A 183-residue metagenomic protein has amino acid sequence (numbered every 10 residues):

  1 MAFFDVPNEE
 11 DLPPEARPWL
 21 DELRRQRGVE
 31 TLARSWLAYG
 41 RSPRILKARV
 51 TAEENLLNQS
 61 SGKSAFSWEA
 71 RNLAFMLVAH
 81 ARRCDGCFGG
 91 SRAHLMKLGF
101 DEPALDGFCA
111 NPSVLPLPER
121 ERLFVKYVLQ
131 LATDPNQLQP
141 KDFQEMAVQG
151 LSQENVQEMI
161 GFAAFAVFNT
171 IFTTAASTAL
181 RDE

Functional and structural regions predicted by a protein language model:
M1-W68, M96-K97, P103, E119: Mobile cap/lid helix-loop segments that border enzyme active or cofactor-binding sites and regulate substrate access
Q26-R27, K47-T51, R83-F88, A132-K141: Short acidic alpha-helix initiation/capping motifs at coil-to-helix transition points, especially at protein N-termini
L32-R41, S67-A81, S113, Q153 (+1 more regions): Alpha-helical scaffold segments that form or flank carboxylate-/histidine-based iron centers
R71-A79, E119-L138, F162-A163: Amphipathic, charged-and-aliphatic alpha-helical interface segments that function as noncatalytic docking
R71-H94, D106-F108, A163: Short, thiol/selenol-centered motifs that function as redox-active sites or metal-ligating centers
F108-L129, Q149: A contiguous pocket-lining binding segment that forms or flanks enzyme active sites
Y127-L131, K141-L151, N155-V156: Amphipathic alpha-helical interface segments
Q153-A179: Preference for long, well-ordered alpha-helical segments
